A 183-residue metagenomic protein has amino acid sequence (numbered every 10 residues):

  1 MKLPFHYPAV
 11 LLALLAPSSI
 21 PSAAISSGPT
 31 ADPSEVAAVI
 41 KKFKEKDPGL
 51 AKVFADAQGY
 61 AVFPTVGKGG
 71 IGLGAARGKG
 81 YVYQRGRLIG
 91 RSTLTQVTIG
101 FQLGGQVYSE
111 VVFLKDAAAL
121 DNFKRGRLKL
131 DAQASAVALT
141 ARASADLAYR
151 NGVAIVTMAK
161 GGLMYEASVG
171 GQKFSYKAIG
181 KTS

Functional and structural regions predicted by a protein language model:
M1, S18-A23: Polar low-complexity intrinsically disordered regions
M1-V10: Bacterial N-terminal signal peptides that target proteins for export
A9-S19: Bacterial N-terminal signal peptides
A24-S183: Small-residue-enriched, tightly packed secondary-structure blocks
